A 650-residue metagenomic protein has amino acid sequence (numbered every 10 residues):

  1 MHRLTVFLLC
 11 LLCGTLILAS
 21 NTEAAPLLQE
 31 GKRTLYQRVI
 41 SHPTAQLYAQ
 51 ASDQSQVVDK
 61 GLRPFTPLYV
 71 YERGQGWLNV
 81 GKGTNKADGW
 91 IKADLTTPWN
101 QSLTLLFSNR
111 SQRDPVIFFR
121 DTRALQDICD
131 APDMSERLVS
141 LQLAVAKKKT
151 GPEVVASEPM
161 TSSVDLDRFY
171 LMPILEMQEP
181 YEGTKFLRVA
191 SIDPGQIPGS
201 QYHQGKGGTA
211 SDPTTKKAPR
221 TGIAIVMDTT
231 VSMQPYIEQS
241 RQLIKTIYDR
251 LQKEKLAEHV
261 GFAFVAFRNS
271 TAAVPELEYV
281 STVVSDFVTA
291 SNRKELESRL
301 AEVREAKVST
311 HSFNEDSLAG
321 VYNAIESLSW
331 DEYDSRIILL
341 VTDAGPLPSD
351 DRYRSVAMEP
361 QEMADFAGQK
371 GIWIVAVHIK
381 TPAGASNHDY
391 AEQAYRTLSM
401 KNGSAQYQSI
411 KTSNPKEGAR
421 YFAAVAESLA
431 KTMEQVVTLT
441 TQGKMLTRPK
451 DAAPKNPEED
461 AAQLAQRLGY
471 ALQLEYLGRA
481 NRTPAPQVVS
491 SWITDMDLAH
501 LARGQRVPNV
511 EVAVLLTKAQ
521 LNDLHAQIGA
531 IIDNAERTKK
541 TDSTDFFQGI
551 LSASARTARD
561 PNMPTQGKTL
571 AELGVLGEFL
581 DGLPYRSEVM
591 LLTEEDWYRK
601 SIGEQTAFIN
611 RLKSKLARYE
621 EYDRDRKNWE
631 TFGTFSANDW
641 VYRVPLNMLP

Functional and structural regions predicted by a protein language model:
L8-L16: Bacterial N-terminal signal peptides
V58-D94, L143-M177: SH3/SH3-like beta-barrel superfamily modules
G76, K86-A87, T97-P98, T229-Q234 (+5 more regions): Solvent-exposed loop/turn segments at secondary-structure junctions within structured extracellular/periplasmic domains
L166-A224, T230-E238, R250-K253: Acidic, polar low-complexity linker/tail segments
K217-D286, V321, I337-V341: Von Willebrand factor
T221, A257-A263, W330-I338, G345 (+2 more regions): Loop/turn elements at helix/coil->beta-strand transitions in domains of secreted/extracellular proteins
T282-R336, P346, K380, G384-N387: Von Willebrand factor
D365, K380-P650: P/S/T/G-enriched low-complexity
